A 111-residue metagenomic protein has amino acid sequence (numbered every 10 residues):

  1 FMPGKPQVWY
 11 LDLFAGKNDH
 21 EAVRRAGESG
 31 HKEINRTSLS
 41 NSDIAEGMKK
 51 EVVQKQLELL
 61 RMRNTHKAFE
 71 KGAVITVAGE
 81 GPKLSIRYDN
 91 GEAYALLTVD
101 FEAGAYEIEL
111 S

Functional and structural regions predicted by a protein language model:
F1-A105: Loop/helix patches that line or flank the sugar-binding groove of alpha-linked glycan CAZymes
E107-S111: A short, surface-exposed interaction/processing loop segment used at functional sites
